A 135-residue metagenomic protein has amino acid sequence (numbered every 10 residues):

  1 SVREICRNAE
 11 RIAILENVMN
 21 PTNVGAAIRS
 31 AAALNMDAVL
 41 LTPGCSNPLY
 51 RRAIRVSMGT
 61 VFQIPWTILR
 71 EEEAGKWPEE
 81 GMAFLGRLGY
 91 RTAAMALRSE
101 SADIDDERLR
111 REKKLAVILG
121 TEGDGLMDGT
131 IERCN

Functional and structural regions predicted by a protein language model:
S1-E100: RNA substrate-binding interface of SAM-dependent RNA methyltransferases
A93-N135: Active-site/ligand-binding-proximal alpha/beta "capping" segment
